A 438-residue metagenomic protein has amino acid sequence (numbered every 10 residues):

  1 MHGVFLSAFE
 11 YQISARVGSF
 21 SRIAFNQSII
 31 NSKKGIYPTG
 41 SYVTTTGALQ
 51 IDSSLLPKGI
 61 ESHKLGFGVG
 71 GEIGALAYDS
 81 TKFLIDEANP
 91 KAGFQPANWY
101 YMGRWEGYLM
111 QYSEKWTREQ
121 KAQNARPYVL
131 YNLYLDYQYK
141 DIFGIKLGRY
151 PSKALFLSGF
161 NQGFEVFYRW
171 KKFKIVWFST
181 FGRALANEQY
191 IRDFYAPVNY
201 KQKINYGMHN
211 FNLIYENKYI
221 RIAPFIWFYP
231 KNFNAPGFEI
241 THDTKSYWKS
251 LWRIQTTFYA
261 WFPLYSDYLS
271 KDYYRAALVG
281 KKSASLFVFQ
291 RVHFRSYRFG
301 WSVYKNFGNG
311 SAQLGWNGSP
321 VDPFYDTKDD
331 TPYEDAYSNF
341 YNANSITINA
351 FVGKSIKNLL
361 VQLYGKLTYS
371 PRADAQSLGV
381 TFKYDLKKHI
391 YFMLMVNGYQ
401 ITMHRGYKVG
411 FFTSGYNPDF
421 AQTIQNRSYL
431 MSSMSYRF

Functional and structural regions predicted by a protein language model:
M1-I145, Y168, T381-L386, F392-N397 (+1 more regions): Beta-barrel outer-membrane channel/assembly domains of diderm bacteria
M1-Y11, D52-F67, I142, K172-K174 (+5 more regions): Short loop/turn motifs that connect adjacent beta-strands in outer-membrane beta-barrel proteins
F9, S41-G47, R126-Y131, S158-Q162 (+7 more regions): Residues that define the transmembrane beta-barrel architecture of outer-membrane proteins
S32-P38, E119-Q120, R149-S152, D193-Y200 (+4 more regions): Extracellular loop and loop/strand-boundary signature of outer-membrane beta-barrel proteins
G47-S53, L133-Y137, F164-Y168, F211-N217 (+5 more regions): Residues on the lipid-exposed face of transmembrane beta-strands in outer-membrane beta-barrel proteins
A77-Y78, V176-G237, T241-F324, N344 (+1 more regions): Outer-membrane beta-barrel translocator/channel fold
Q95-Y134, Q138-I214, R221-A223, F228-P230 (+1 more regions): Surface-exposed coil loops of outer-membrane beta-barrel proteins
W301-H389: C-terminal structural cap/anchor segments
